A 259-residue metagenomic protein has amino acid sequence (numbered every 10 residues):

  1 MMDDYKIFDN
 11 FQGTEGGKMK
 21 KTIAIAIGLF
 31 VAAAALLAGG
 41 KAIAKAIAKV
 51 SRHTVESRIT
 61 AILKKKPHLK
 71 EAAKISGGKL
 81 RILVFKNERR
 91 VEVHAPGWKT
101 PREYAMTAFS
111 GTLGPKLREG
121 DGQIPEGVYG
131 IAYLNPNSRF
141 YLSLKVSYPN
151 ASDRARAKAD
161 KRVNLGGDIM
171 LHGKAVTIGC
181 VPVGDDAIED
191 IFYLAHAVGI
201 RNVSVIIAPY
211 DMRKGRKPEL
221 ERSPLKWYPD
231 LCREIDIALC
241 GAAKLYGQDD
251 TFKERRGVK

Functional and structural regions predicted by a protein language model:
M1, I7-K18: Short, Lys/Arg-enriched N-terminal segments with co-localized hydrophobic residues within the first ~10-30 amino acids
G16-F30: N-terminal Sec-pathway targeting helices
V31-A35: Hydrophobic core
A38-S76: Extracellular/luminal recognition modules and glycoprotein regions
L63-R81, N87, M106-A132, D190-F192: N-terminal post-signal-peptidase region of extra-cytosolic proteins
G97-K99: Solvent-exposed strand-loop boundary residues in beta-sheet-rich modules
G120-K259: Exported/periplasmic cell-wall-interacting domains
